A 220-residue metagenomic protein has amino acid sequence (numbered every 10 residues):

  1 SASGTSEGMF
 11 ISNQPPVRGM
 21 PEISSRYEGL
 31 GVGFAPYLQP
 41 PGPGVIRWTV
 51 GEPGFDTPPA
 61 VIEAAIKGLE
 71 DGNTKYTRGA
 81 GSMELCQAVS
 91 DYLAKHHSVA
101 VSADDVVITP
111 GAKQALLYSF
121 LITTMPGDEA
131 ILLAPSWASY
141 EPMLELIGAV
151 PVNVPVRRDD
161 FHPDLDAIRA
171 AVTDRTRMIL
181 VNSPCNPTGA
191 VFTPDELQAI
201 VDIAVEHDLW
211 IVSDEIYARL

Functional and structural regions predicted by a protein language model:
G8-G111, Y118: N-terminal small-domain helix-loop-helix segment of the aminotransferase-like
A100-V106, P126-E129, R175: Short acidic capping loops at alpha-helix termini that bridge into adjacent secondary structure
A112-L117, S136-Y140: Conserved coil-to-alpha-helix start sites within the AMP-binding
I122-L144: Conserved PLP-anchoring active-site segment centered on the Schiff-base-forming lysine
L146-V152: A short helix-loop-beta submotif of the ANL/AMP-binding
V152, V156-L220: Active-site phosphate-binding strand-loop segment of PLP-dependent enzymes
